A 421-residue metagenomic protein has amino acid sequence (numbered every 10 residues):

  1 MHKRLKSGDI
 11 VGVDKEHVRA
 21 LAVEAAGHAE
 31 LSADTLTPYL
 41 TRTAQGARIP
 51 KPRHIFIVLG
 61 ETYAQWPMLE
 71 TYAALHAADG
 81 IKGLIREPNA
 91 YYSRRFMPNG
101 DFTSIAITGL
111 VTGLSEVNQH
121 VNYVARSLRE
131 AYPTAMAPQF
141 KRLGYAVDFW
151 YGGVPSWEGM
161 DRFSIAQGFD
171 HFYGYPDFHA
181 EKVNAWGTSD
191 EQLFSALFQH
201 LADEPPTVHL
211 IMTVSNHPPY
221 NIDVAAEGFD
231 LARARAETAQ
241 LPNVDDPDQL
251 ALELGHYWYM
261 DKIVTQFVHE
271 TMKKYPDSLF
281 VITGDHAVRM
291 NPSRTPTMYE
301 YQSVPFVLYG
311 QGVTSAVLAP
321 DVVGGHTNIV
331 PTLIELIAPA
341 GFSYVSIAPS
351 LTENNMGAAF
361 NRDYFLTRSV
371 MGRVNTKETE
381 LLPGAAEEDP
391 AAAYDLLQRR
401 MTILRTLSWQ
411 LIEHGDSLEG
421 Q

Functional and structural regions predicted by a protein language model:
M1-D9, Q421: Transmembrane and membrane-interface helices of multi-pass, inner-membrane envelope-modifying transferases
G8-S32: Juxtamembrane extramembrane loops of integral membrane proteins
G27-Q421: Solvent-exposed soluble domains appended to multi-pass membrane proteins
